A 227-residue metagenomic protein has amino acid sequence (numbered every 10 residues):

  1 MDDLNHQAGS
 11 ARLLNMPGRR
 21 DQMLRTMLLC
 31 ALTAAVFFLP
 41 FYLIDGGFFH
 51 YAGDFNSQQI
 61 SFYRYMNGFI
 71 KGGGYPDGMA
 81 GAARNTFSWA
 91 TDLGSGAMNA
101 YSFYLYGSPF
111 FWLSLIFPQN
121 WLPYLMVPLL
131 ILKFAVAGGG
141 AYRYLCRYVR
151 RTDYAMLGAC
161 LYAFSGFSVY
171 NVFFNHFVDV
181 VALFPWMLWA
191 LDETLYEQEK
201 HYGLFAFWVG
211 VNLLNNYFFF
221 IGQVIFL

Functional and structural regions predicted by a protein language model:
M1-L43: Start-transfer (signal-anchor) and selected internal transmembrane alpha helices of multi-pass inner/ER membrane
A8-R12, G78, N85-S88, H201: Coil-to-alpha-helix initiation sites in intrinsically disordered, low-complexity, charged segments
L14-P17, A100-L105, Y217-I221: Short secondary-structure boundary segments
M16-G18, A52-G53, G68, W208-G210: Membrane-interface segments at the starts/ends of alpha-helical transmembrane spans
Q22, Q119-M126, M187, H201-Y202: Membrane-interface helix-boundary signature
C30, F134-R147, D153-L227: Membrane-embedded helix bundles of polyisoprenyl
A34-G138, C160-V181: Membrane-interface coil-to-helix junctions
L125-P128, Y148-T152: Alpha-helical transmembrane segments with an aromatic anchor "belt"
